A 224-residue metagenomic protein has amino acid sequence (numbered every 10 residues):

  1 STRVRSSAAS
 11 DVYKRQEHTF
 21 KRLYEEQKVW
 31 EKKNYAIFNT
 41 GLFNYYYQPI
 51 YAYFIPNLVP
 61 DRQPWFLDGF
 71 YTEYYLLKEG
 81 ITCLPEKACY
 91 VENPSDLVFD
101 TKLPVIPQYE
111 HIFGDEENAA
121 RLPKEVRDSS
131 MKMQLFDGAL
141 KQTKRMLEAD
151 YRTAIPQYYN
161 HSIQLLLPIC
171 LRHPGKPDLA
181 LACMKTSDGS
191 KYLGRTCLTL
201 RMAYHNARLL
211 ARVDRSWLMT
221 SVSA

Functional and structural regions predicted by a protein language model:
T2-A9, Y13: Single conserved hydrophobic/aromatic residue that forms the stacking wall/gate of nucleotide- or nucleobase-binding
R22, W30: Short, surface-exposed polybasic-aromatic patches that bind anionic ligands, especially phosphate groups
G41, Y51-P56: Phosphate/adenylate-binding glycine loop and adjacent helical scaffold
Q48-I50, D61: Juxtamembrane and targeting peptides
L67-G175: Long, positively charged binding patches that form subdomain-scale interaction surfaces for polyanionic ligands
Q164-A224: Compact beta-sheet-dominated globular domain cores
